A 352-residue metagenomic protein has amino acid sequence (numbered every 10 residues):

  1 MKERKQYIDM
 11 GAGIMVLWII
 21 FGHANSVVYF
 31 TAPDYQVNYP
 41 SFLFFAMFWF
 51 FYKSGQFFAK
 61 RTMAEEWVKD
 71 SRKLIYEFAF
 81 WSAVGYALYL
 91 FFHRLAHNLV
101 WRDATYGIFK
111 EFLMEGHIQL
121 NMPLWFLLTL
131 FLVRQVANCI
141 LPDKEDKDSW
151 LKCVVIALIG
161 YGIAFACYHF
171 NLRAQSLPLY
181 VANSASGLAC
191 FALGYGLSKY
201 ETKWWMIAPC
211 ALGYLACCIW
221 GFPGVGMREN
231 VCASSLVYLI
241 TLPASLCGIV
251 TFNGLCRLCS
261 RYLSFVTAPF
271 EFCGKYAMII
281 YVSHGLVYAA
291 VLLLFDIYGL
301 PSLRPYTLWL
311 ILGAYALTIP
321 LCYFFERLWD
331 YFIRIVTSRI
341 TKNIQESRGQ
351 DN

Functional and structural regions predicted by a protein language model:
M1-N352: Alpha-helical transmembrane segments and their immediate juxtamembrane cytosolic regions
